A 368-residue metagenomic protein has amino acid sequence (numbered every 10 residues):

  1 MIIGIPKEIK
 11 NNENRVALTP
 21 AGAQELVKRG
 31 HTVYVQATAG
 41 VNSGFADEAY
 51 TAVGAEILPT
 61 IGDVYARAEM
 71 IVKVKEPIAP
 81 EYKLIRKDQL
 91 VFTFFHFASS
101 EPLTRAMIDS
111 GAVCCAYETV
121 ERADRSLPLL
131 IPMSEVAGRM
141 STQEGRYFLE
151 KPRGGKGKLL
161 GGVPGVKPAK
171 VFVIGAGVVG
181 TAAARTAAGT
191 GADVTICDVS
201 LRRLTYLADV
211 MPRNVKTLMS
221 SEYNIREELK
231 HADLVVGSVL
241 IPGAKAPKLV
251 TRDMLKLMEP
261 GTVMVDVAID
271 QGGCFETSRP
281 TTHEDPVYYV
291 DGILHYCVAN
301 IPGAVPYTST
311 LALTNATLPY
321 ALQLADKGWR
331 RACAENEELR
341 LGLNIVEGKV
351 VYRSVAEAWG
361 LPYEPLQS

Functional and structural regions predicted by a protein language model:
P6-F45, P152-G237, V287: Glycine-rich phosphate/diphosphate-binding loop of Rossmann-like nucleotide-binding domains
N12-A17, P80-L84, T93, P242-V250 (+1 more regions): Glycine/threonine-rich flexible loop motifs
H31, R86-L90, S110-A112, E259-T262 (+1 more regions): A short helix->loop->beta-strand "cap" motif at the edges of active sites that frequently abuts
G54-R67, L218-L229: Short acidic low-complexity segments
A66, M70-L149: Phosphate/diphosphate ligand-binding glycine-rich loop within oxidoreductases
E69, K75-E76, F95-H96, S221 (+3 more regions): Short glycine-/small-residue-rich Rossmann-like dinucleotide-binding loops
E118-E144, F148-L159, P168, I269 (+1 more regions): Adenosine-phosphate binding glycine-rich loop
D209-D291: Rossmann-like adenosine-cofactor binding region
